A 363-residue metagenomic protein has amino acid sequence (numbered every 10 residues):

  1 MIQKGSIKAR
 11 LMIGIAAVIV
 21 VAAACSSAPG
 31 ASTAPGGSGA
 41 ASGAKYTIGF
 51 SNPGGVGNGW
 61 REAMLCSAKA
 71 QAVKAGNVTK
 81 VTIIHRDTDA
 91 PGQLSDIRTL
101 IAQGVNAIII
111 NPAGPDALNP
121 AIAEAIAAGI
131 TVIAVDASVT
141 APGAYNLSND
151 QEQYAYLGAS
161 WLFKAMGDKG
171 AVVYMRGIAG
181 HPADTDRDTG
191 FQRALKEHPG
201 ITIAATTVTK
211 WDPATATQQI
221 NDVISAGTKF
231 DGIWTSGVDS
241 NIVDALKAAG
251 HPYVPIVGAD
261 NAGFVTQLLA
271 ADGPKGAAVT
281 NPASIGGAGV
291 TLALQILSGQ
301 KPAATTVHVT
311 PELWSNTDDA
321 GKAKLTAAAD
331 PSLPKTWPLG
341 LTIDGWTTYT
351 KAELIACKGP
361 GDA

Functional and structural regions predicted by a protein language model:
I19-A24: C-terminal motif of bacterial Sec signal peptides marking the signal peptidase cleavage site
C25-P35: Bacterial lipoprotein signal-peptidase II cleavage site
S26, G39-Y46, A194, L292-A363: Hinge/cleft segment of the Venus flytrap/periplasmic-binding protein
A41-G43, T47-Q71, A75, V81-S95 (+3 more regions): Extracytoplasmic "Venus flytrap"
I48, Q93, L147-V172, D186 (+3 more regions): Hydrophobic alpha-helical segments within soluble ligand-binding/sensing domains
F50-G57, R61-A70, Y156-I201, A205-T206 (+1 more regions): An alpha-beta-alpha
R98, A102, A107-I126, F191 (+2 more regions): Hydrophobic alpha-helical
P115-Q153, A171, A262-A270, P274-K275: Flexible loop/hinge segments that line or gate small-molecule binding clefts
